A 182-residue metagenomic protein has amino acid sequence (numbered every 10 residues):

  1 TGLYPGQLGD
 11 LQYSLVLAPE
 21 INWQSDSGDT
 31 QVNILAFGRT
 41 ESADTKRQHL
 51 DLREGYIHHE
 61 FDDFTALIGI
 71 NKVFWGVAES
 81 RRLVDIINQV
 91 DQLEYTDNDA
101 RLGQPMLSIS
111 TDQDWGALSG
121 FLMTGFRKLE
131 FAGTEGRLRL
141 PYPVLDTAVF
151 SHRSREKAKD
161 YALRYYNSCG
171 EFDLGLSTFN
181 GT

Functional and structural regions predicted by a protein language model:
T1-P5, Y13, T30-I34: Transmembrane beta-strand segments of Gram-negative outer membrane beta-barrel proteins
G2-Y4, F37, N88-L93, P143-V149: Extracytoplasmic loops and strand-loop junctions of Gram-negative outer membrane beta-barrel proteins
Y4-S14, W115-S119, G125: Membrane-proximal, glycine/serine-rich, low-complexity loop/turn segments characteristic of large bacterial
G9-S14, K46-H49, T96-R101, R153-K157: Short sequence motifs at beta-strands and strand-loop junctions characteristic of Gram-negative outer-membrane
Y13-P19, L50-G55, G103-L107, K159-L163: Hydrophobic, lipid-facing positions within transmembrane beta-strands of outer-membrane proteins
I21-W23: N-terminal cofactor/phosphate-binding cores enriched in small/glycine residues, especially glycine-rich loops such as
S25-R137, C169-G170: Outer membrane beta-barrel
R137-T182: Surface-exposed beta-loop-beta
